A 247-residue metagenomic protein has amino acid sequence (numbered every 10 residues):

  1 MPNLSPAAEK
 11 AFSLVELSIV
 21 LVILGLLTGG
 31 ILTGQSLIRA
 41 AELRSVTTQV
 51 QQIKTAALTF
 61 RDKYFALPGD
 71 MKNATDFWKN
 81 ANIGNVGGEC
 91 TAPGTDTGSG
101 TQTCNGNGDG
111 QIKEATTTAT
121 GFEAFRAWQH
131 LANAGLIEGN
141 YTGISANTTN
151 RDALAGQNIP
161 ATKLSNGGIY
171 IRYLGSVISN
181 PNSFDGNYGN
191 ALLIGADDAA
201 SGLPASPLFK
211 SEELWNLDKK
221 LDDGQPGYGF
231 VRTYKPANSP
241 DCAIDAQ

Functional and structural regions predicted by a protein language model:
M1-F12: N-terminal leader/signal peptides at the extreme start of proteins
P2-N3, G29, T33, Q102 (+1 more regions): Extended alpha-helical regions
E9, I23, K63: Short glycine/serine/threonine-biased micro-segments
F12-V15, R44, F125: Alpha-helical membrane and juxtamembrane elements of multi-pass inner-membrane transport and channel proteins
V15-L17, L21-A41, F60: C-terminal juxtamembrane segment of a hydrophobic transmembrane alpha-helix
R39-I53: Membrane-proximal amphipathic alpha-helices that sit immediately adjacent to an N-terminal transmembrane/signal-anchor
A56-Q247: N-terminal pilin/flagellin-like segments and related low-complexity appendage regions
